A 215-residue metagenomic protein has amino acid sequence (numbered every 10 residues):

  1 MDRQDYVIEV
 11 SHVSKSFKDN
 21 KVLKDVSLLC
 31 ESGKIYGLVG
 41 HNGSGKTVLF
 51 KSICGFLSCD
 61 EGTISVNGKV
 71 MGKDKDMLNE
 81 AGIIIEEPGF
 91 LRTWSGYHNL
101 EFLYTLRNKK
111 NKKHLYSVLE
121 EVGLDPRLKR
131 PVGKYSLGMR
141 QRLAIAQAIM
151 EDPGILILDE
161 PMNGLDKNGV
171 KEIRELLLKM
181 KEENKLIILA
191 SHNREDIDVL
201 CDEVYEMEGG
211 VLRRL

Functional and structural regions predicted by a protein language model:
V39-H41: The feature captures the beta-strand-to-loop junction immediately N-terminal to the Walker
C54: Helix-to-loop junction immediately C-terminal to a conserved catalytic motif
G62-M77: Conserved ABC transporter NBD signature motif
E101, K112-R127: Conserved ABC ATPase "signature" region
L156-E160: Catalytic Walker B motif of ABC-type/P-loop ATPase nucleotide-binding domains
S191-H192: H-loop/switch region of ABC-family ATPase nucleotide-binding domains
